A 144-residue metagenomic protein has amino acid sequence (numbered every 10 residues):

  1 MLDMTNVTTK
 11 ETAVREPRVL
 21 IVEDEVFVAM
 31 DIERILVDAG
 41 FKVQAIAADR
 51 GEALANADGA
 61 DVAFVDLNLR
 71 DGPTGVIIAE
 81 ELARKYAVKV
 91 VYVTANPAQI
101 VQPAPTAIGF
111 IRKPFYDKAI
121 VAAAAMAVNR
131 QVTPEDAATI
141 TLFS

Functional and structural regions predicted by a protein language model:
M1-L20, Y116-S144: Non-catalytic signal-transmission and effector/linker regions of two-component phosphorelay proteins
E23, T94: Conserved acidic carboxylate
V26-A45: Two-component/phosphorelay signaling modules centered on CheY-like receiver
Q44-V62, R70: Acidic, metal-coordinating helix/loop segments flanking the phosphotransfer/catalytic sites of two-component signaling
D66-A83: Conserved phosphotransfer microenvironments
K85-V91: His-Asp phosphorelay/catalytic-motif detector in bacterial-type signaling
K113: A Lys-centered signature of the CheY-like receiver
